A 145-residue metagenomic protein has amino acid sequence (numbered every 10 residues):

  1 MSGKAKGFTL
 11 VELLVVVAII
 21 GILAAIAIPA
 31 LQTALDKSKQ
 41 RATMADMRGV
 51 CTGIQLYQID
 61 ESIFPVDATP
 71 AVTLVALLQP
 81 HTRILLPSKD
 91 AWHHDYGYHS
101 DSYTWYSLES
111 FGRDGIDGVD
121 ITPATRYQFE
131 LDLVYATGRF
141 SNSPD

Functional and structural regions predicted by a protein language model:
S2-Q32: N-terminal single-pass transmembrane signal-anchor helix
G3, K37, T52, T137-D145: A C-terminal-region feature
A30-R48: Aliphatic-rich helix starts adjacent to a transmembrane/signal segment
T43, D60, V119-D120: Short, solvent-exposed loop/turn and secondary-structure capping segments
T52-S110: Extracellular/periplasmic head regions of type IV pilus-like filament subunits
S100-D145: Short, surface-exposed interaction loops/tails
